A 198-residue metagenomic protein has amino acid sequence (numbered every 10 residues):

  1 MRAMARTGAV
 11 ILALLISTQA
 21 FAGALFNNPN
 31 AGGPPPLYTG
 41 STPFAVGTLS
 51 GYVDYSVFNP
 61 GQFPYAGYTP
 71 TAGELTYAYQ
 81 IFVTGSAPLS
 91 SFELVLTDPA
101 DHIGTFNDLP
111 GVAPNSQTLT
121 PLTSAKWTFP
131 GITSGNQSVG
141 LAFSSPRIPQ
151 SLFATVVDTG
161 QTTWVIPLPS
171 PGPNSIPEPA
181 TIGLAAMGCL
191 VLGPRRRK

Functional and structural regions predicted by a protein language model:
M1-F21, A180-K198: C-terminal cell-surface anchoring/sorting signal
G23-S175: Extracellular or exported targeting regions of proteins
